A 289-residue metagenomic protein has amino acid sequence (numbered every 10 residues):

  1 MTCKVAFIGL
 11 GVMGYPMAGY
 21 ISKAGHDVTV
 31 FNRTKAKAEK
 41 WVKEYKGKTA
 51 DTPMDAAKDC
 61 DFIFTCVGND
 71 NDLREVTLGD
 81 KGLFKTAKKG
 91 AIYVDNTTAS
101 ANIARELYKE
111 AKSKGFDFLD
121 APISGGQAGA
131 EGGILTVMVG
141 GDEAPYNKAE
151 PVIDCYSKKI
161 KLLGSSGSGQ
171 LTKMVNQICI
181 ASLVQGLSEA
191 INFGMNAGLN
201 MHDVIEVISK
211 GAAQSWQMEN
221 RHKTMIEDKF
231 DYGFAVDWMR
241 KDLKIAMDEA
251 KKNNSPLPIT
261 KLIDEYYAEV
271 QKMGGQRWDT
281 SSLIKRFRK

Functional and structural regions predicted by a protein language model:
M1-T65, A91, N96-T97, Q127: NAD(P)+-binding Rossmann beta1-loop-alpha1 motif at the extreme N-terminus of oxidoreductases
V28, T49, D117-L119, I160 (+2 more regions): Hydrophobic beta-strand scaffold residues
P53-F116: Rossmann-fold NAD(P) dinucleotide-binding segment
V67, Y93, A99-Q177: Rossmann-fold dinucleotide-binding core
G132-G133, V137-G140, S165-A197, I208-N220 (+1 more regions): Active-site-proximal catalytic alpha-helix in oxidoreductases
Q214-T280, F287-K289: Interdomain hinge/lid region at the active-site interface of Rossmann-like NAD(P)-dependent oxidoreductases
